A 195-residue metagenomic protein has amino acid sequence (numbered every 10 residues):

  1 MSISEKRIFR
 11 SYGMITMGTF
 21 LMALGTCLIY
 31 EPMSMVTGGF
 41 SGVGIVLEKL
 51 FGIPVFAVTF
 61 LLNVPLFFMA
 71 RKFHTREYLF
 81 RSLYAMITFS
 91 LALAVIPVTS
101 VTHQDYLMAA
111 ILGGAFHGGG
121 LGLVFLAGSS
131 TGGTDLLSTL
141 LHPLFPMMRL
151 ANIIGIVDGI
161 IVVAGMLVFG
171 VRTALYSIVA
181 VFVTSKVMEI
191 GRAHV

Functional and structural regions predicted by a protein language model:
M1-R192: Core subunits and conserved enzymes of cellular information-processing and envelope-translocation systems across
